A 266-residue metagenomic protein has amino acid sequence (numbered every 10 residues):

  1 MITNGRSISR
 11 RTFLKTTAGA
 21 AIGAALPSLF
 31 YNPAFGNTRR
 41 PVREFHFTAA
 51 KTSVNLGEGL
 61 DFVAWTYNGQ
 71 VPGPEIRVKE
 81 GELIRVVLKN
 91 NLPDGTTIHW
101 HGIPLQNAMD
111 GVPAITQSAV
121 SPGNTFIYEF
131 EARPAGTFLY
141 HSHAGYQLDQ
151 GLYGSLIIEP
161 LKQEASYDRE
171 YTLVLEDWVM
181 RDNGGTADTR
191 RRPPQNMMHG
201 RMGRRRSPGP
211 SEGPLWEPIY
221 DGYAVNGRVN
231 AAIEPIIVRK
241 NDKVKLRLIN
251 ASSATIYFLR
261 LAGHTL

Functional and structural regions predicted by a protein language model:
M1-I8, G19: N-terminal secretory signal peptides
G23-A25: Bacterial N-terminal signal peptides
P27-Y31: C-terminal segment of classical bacterial N-terminal signal peptides
R40-Q163, P218, A254-L266: Histidine- and aromatic-enriched segments that form or immediately flank copper-ligand environments
T172-K243, I249-S252: Acidic-aromatic/histidine active-site loop/patch
